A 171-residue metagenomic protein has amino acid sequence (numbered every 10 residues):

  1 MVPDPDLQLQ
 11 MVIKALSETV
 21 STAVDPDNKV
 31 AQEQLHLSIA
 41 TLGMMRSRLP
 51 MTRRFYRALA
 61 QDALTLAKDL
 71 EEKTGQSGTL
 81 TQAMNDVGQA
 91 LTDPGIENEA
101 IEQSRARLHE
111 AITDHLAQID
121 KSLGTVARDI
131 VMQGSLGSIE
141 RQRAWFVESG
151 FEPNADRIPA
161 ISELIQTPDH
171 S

Functional and structural regions predicted by a protein language model:
M1, L37, F55-D62, Q76-T79 (+4 more regions): Non-membrane alpha-helical secondary structure
M1-I13: Acidic, low-complexity proline/glycine-rich segments
Q10-E71: N-terminal interaction modules that seed assembly of large macromolecular complexes
T19-T22, P26, R48, L70-Q76 (+5 more regions): Surface-exposed polar/charged interaction patches
R54, L64-Q89: Structured domain cores in non-transmembrane regions
L80-R143: Amphipathic protein-protein interaction modules
L123-S171: Glycine-rich, aromatic-bearing surface loops/beta-hairpins
